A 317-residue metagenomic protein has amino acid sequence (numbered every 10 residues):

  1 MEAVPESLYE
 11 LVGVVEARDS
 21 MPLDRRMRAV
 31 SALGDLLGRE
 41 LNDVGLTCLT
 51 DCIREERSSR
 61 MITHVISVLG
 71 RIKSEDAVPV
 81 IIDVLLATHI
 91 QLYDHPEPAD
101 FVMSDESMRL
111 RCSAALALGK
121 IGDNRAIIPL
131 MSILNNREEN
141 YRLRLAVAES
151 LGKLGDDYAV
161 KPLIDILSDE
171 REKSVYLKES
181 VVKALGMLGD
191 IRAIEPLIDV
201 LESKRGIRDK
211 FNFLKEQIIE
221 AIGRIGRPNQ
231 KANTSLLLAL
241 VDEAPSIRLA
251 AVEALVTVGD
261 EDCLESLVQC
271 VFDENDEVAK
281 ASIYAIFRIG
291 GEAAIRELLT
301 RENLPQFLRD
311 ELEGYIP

Functional and structural regions predicted by a protein language model:
E2-A17, R39-R54, S74-D100, D123-N135 (+5 more regions): Amphipathic alpha-helical scaffolding segments comprising HEAT/armadillo-like alpha-solenoid repeats
S20-D24, S58-R60, E75, I90-Q91 (+11 more regions): Alpha-helix N-cap/helix-start positions at coil->helix boundaries
R26-V30, T50, V65-I66, I82 (+12 more regions): Hydrophobic core positions within HEAT/HEAT-like alpha-solenoid repeats
S31, L37, T50-D51, A87 (+10 more regions): Alpha-solenoid helical repeat scaffolds
L33, L37-L41, L69, K73 (+12 more regions): Alpha-solenoid repeat junctions
N212, E216-E220, R224, Q230 (+3 more regions): Alpha-helical adaptor scaffolds
E297-P317: Terminal, low-structured helical/coil segments at or just beyond the last alpha-helical repeat
